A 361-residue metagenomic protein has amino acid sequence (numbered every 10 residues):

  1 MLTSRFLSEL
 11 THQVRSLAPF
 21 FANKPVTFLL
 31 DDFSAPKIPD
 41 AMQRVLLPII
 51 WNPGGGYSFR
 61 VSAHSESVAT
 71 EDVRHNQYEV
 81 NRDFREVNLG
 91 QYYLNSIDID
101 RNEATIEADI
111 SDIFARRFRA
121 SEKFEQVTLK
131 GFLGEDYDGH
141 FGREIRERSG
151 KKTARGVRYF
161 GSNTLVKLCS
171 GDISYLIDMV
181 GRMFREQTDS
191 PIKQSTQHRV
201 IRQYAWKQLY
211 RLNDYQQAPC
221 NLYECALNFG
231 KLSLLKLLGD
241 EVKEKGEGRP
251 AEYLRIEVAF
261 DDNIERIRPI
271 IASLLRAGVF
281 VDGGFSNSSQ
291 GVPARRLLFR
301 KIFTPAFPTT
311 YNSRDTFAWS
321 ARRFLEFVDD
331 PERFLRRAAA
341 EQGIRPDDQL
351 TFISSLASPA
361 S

Functional and structural regions predicted by a protein language model:
S4-L29, P36-A154, Q194-Y223: The catalytic "switch" region of P-loop NTPases
S34-K37, D262: Short coil/turn residues that cap or connect secondary-structure elements
F141-D178, R182-S361: C-terminal leucine-rich, beta-strand-based interaction scaffolds used for sensing/assembly
